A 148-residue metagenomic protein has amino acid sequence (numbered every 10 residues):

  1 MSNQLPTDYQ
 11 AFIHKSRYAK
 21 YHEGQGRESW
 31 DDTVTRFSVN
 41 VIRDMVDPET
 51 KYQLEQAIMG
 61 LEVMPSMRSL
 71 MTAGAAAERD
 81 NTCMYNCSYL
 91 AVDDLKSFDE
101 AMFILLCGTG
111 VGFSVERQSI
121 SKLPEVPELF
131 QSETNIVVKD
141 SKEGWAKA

Functional and structural regions predicted by a protein language model:
M1-A148: Extended catalytic cores of very large enzyme megasubunits
